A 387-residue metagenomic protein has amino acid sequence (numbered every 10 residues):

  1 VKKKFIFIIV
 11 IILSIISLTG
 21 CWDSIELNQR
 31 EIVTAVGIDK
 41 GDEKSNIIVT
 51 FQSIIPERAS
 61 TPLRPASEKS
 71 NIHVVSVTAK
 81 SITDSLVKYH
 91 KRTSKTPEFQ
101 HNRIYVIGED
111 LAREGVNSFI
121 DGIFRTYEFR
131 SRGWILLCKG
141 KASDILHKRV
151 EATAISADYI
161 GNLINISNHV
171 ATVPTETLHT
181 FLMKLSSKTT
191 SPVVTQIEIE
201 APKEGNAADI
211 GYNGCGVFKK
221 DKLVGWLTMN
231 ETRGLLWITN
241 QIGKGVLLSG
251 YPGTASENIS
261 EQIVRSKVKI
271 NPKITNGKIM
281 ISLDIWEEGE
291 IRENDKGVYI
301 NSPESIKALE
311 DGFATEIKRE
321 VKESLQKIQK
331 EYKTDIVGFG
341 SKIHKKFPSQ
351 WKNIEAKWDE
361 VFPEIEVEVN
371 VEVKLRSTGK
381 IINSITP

Functional and structural regions predicted by a protein language model:
K2-P387: Membrane-proximal alpha-helical signals and transmembrane carboxylates
